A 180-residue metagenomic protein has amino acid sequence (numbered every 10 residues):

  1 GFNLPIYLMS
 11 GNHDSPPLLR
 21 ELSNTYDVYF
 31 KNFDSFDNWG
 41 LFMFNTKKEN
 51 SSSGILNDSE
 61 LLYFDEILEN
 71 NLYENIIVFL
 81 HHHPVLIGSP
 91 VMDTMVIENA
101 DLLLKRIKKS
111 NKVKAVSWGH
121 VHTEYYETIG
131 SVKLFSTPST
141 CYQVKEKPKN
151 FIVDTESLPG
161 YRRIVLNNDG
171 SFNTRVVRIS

Functional and structural regions predicted by a protein language model:
G1-F30, K105, K109: Core catalytic region of metal-dependent phosphoesterases/phosphodiesterases, especially metallo-beta-lactamase-like
N12-H13, T46-K47, H82-H83, G119-V121 (+1 more regions): Active-site metal-binding loops of divalent metal-dependent hydrolases
P16-D27, E49-D58, S89, K145-T155: Acidic/histidine-rich helix-loop elements that form or flank divalent-metal/phosphate-binding sites at the catalytic
F30-D37, Y125-G130: Short acidic-hydrophobic surface loop/beta-edge motif
F33-S35, M43-N45, R163-V165: Short, well-ordered beta-strand micro-motif
N38-K47, I77-L80, V132-P138, R175-V177: Active-site-proximal beta-strand elements of phosphoester/diester hydrolases
S53-F135, G170-F172: His/acidic metal-ligating clusters that form di-metal
R106, Y125-S180: Binuclear metal-dependent phosphoesterase catalytic core
